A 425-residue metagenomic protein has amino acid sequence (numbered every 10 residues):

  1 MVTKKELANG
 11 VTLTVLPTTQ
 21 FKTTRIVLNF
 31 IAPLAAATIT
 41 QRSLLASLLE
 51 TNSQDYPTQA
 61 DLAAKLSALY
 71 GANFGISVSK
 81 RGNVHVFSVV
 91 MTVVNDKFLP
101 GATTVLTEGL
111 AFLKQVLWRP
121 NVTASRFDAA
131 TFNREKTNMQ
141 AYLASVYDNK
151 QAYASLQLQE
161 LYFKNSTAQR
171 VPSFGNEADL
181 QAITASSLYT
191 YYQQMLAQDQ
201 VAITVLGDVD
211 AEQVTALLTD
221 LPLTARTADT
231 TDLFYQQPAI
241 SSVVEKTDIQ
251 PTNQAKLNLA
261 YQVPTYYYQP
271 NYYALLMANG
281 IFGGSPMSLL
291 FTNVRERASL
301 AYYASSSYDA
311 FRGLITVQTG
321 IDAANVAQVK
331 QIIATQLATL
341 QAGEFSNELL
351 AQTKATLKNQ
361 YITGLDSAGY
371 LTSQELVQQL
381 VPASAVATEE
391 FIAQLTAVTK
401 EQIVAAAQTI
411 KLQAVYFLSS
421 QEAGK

Functional and structural regions predicted by a protein language model:
M1-Y70, N176-A182, Y189-T292, V415-K425: His/Glu-rich zincin catalytic helix
L16, K22-L34, A60-Q115, A152-G175 (+5 more regions): M16 family metallopeptidases and their MPP-like homologs
N52-D55, K97-P100, R119-D128: Short, polar/flexible loop-turn hinges at active-site or ligand-entry regions and domain interfaces
A63, R119-L143, T231-P238, T339-G364: Acidic/histidine-enriched alpha-helical segments
S79-K80, S88, Y189-M195, S306-Y308 (+1 more regions): Short, flexible, solvent-exposed loop/turn segments with mixed acidic/basic and small polar residues
L117, L275-G283, I333-L337: Bilobed periplasmic-binding protein/Venus flytrap-like ligand-binding cleft at the lobe interface of extracytoplasmic
L143-Y147, Y162: Glycine-rich, mobile lid/loop segments that gate access to catalytic sites or pores
